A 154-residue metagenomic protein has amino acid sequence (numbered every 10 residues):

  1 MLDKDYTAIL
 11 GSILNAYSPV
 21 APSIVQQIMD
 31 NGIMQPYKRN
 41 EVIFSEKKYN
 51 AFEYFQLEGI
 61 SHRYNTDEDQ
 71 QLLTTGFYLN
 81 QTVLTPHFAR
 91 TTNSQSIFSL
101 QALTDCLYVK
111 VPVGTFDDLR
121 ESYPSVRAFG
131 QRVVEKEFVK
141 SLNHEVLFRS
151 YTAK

Functional and structural regions predicted by a protein language model:
M1-I33, A89: Cyclic nucleotide-binding regulatory module and flanking cytosolic helices
K4-A8, S23-I28, I60-Y64, L79-T82 (+2 more regions): Short acidic/polar alpha-helix capping motifs at helix-coil junctions
V25, Q35-V42: Short, basic/aromatic recognition patches
Q35-Y37, Y78, V111: Hydrophobic residues at beta-strand termini and immediately following loops that shape nucleotide-binding pockets
E41-A102: Cyclic nucleotide-binding regulatory domains
Q101-L103, V109-K154: Polybasic "coupling" helices that flank or enter modular domains
